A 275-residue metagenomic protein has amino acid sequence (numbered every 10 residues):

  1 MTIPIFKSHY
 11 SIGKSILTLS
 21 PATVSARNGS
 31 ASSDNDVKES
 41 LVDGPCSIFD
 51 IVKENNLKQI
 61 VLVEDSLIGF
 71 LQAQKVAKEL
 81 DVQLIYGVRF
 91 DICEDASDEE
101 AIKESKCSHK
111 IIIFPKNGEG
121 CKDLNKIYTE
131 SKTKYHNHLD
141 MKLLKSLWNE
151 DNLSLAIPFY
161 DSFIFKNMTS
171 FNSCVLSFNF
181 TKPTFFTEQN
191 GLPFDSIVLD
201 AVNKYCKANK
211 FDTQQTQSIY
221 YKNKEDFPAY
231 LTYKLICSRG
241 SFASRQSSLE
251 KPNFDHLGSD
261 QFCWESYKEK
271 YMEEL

Functional and structural regions predicted by a protein language model:
M1-L275: Phosphodiester-processing cores and adjacent nucleic acid-binding clamps
